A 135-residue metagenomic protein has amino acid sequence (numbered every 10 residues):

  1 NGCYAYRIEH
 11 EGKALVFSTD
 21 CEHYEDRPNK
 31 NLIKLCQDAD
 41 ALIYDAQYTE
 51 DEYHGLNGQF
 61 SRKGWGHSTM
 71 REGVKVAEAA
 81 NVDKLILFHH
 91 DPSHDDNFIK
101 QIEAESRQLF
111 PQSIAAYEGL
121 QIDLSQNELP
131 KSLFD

Functional and structural regions predicted by a protein language model:
N1-A5, G119: Short hydrophobic/aromatic beta-strand or adjacent loop that forms the aromatic wall/cage of a ligand/substrate-binding
R7-E11: Active-site beta-strand termini and strand-to-loop segments that position acidic
G12-A14, S18, E22-Q112, A116-E118: Cap/insert and terminal regions of metallo-dependent hydrolase folds
Q121-D123: Short proline/glycine- and acidic-rich turn/helix-capping motifs at secondary-structure junctions
S125-D135: Short, surface-exposed amphipathic charged segments that create phosphate/polyanion-binding patches used for binding
